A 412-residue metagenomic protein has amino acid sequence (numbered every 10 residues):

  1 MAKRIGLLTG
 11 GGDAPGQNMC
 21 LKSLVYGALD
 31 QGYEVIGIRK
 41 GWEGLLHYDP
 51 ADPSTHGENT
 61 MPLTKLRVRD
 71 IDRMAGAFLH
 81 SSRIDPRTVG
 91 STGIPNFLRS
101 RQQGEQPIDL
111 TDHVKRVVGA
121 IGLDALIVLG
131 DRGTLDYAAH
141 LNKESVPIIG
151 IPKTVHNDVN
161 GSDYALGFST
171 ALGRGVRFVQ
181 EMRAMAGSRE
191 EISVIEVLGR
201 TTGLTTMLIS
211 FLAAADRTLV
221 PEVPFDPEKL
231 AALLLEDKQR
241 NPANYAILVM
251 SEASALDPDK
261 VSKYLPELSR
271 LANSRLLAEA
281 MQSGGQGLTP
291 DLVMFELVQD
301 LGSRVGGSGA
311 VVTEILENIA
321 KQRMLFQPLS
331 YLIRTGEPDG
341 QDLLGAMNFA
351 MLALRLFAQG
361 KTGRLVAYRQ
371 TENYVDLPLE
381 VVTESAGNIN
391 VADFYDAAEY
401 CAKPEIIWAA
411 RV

Functional and structural regions predicted by a protein language model:
L8-N18, L198, G340-D342: Short, glycine-rich nucleotide/cofactor-binding loops
G10-D13, Y33, I38-G44, R83-I84 (+7 more regions): Short, ordered loop/turn segments at secondary-structure junctions
V25-L63, E144-E181: Glycine/threonine-rich beta-strand-loop-alpha-helix active-site module that forms ligand/phosphate-binding
G27-A120: Glycine-rich nucleotide/cofactor/substrate-binding loop typically near the N-terminus or early in the first domain
Y33-I38, M185-I192, N244-L248, E317 (+2 more regions): Flexible, glycine/charged-enriched surface loops at secondary-structure junctions
E105-I108, D112, R116-I121, A125-G130 (+4 more regions): Accessory alpha-helical/coil subdomains and C-terminal extensions that flank or cap enzyme catalytic cores
L265-R270, A278-V412: C-terminal non-catalytic interaction/assembly regions of soluble proteins
